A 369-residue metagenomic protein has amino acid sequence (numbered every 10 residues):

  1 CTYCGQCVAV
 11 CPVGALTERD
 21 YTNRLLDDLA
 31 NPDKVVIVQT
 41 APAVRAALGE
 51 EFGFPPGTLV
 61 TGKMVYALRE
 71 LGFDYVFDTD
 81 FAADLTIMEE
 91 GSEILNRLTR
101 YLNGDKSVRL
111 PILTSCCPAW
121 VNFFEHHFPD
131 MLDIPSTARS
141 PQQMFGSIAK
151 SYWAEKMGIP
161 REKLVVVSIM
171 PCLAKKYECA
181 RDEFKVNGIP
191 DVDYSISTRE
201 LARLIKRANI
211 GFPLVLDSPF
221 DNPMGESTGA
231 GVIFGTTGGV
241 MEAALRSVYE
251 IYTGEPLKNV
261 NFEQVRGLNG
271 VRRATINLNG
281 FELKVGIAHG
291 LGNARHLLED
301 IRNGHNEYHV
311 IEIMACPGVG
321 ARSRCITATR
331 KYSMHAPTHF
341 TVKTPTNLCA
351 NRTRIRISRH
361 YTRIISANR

Functional and structural regions predicted by a protein language model:
T2-R24: Iron-sulfur cluster-binding cysteine motifs and their immediate structural context in ferredoxin-like electron-transfer
E18-R369: Iron-sulfur-associated redox domains of electron-transfer enzymes in respiratory and anaerobic energy metabolism
